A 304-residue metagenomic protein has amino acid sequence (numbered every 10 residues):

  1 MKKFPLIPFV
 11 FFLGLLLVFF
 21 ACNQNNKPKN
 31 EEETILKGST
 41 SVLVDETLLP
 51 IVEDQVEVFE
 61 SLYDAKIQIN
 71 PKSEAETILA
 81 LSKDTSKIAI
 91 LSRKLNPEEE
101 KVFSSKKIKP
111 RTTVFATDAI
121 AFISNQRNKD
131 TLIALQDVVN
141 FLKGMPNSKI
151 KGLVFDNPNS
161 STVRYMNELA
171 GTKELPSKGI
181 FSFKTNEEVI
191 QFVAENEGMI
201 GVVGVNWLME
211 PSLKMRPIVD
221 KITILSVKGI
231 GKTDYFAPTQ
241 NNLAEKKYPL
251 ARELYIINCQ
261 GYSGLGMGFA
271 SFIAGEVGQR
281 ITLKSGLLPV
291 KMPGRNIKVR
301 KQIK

Functional and structural regions predicted by a protein language model:
M1-F11: Bacterial N-terminal signal peptides that target proteins for export
F4-P5, C22-D64, E74-A75, L79-S82 (+2 more regions): Exported/periplasmic ABC-transporter solute-binding proteins
F9-F20: Bacterial N-terminal signal peptides
A75-K106, P211: Pocket-flanking alpha-helical
I88, L95, P110-T113, D118-I120: Short, glycine-/small- and polar/acidic-enriched structural segments that line small-molecule recognition paths
